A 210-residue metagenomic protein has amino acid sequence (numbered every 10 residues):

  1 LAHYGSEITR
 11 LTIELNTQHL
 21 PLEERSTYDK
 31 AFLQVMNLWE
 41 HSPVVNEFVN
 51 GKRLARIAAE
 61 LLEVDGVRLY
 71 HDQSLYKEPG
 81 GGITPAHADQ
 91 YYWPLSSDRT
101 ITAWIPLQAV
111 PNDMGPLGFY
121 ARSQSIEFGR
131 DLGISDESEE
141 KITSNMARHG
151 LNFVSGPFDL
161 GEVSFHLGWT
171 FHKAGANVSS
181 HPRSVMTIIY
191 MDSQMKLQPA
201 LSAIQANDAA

Functional and structural regions predicted by a protein language model:
L1-A86, Y92, L132, L201: Non-heme Fe(II)-dependent double-stranded beta-helix
E14-E23, R130-D136, V163-F165, W169-A210: Non-heme Fe(II)/2-oxoglutarate
A31, H41, Y70-H71, R99 (+3 more regions): Residues that flank catalytic or metal-binding motifs in active/ligand-binding sites
S42-E47, R148-V154, K173-G175: Active-site rim elements
R56-A59, G81-S155, M195-Q205: Catalytic core of non-heme Fe(II) oxygenases with the double-stranded beta-helix
H71-Q73, R122, G168-T170: Short, well-ordered beta-to-alpha junction loops that form the rim of enzyme active sites and present histidine/acidic
H71-S74, A103-I105, M186-Y190: A structural signal for short, well-ordered beta-strand segments
N152-F165: Short acidic-glycine-tyrosine-enriched beta hairpin
